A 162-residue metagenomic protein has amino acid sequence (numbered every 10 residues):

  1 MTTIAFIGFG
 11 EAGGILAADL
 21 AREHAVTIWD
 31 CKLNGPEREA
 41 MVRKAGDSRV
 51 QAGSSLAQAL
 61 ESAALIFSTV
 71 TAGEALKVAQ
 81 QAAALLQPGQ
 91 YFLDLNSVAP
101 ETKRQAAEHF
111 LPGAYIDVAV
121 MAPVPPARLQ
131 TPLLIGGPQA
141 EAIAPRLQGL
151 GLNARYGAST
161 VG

Functional and structural regions predicted by a protein language model:
M1-E61: NAD(P)+-binding Rossmann beta1-loop-alpha1 motif at the extreme N-terminus of oxidoreductases
A17-D19, A40, V78-Q81, R104-A107 (+2 more regions): Short amphipathic alpha-helical segments
A21-R22, V50, A84-Q87, L111 (+1 more regions): Generic secondary-structure signature for well-ordered alpha-helical cores
H24, S62-A63, G89, T131 (+1 more regions): Short, well-ordered alpha-helix to beta-strand connector turns
A25, Q51, Y91, A114 (+1 more regions): Conserved beta-strand segments of alpha/beta enzyme cores
I28, S54, D94, I116-D117: Hydrophobic residues in well-ordered beta-strands that form the structural core
A57-A114: Rossmann-fold NAD(P) dinucleotide-binding segment
V98-G162: Rossmann-fold dinucleotide-binding core
